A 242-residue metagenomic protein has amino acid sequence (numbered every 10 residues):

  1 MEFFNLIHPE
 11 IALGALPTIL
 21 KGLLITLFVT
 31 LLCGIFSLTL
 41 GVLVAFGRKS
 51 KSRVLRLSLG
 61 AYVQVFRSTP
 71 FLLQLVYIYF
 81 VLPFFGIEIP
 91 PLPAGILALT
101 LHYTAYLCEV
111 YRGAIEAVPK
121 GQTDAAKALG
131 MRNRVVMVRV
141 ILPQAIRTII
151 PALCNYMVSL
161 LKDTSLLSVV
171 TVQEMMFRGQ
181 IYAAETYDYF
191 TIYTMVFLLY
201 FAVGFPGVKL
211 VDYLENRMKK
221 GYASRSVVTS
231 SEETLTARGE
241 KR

Functional and structural regions predicted by a protein language model:
M1-R242: Transmembrane alpha-helices and adjacent helix-loop boundaries
